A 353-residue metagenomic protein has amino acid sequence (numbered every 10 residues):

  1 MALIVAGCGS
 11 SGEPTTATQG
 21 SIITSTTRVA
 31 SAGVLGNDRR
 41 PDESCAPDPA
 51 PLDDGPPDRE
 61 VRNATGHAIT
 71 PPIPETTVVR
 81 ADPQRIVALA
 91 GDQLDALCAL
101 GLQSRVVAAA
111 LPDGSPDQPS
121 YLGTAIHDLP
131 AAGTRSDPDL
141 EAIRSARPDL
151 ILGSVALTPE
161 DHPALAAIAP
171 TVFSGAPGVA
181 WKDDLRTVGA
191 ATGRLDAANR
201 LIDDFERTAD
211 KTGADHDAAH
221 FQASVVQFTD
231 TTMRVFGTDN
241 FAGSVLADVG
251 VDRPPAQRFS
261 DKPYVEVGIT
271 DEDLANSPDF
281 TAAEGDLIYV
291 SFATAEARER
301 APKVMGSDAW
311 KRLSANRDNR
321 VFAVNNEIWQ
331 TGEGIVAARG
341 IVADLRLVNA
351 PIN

Functional and structural regions predicted by a protein language model:
M1-A6: Sec-dependent bacterial lipoprotein signal peptides
G7-D92, A197-V226, A295-R300, R317 (+1 more regions): Bacterial Sec-exported substrate-binding components of ABC uptake systems
P51-E60, R85-A142: A short, structured surface patch at a secondary-structure boundary
I73, A132-L140, E266-N276: Short helix-initiation/N-cap motifs at beta->coil->alpha
L140-G153, P170, F280, E284-I288: Proline-aspartate-enriched helix->loop->beta-strand connector
E160-R234, T331-N353: Extracytoplasmic substrate-binding proteins
G237-D271: Alpha-helical, coiled-coil/dimerization segments enriched in small aliphatic residues
E284-N353: Structured C-terminal subdomain patch of bacterial secreted/periplasmic proteins
